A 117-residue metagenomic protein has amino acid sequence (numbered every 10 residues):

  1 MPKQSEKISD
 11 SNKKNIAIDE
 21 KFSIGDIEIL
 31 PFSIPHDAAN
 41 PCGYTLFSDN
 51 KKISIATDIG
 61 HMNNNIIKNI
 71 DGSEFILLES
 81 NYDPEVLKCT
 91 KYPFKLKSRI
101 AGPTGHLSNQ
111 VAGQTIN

Functional and structural regions predicted by a protein language model:
M1-K21: Active-site HxH/HxHxD metal-binding segment of metal-dependent hydrolases
A17-F75: Core dinuclear metal-dependent hydrolase active-site scaffold
N64-N117: Cap/insert and terminal regions of metallo-dependent hydrolase folds
